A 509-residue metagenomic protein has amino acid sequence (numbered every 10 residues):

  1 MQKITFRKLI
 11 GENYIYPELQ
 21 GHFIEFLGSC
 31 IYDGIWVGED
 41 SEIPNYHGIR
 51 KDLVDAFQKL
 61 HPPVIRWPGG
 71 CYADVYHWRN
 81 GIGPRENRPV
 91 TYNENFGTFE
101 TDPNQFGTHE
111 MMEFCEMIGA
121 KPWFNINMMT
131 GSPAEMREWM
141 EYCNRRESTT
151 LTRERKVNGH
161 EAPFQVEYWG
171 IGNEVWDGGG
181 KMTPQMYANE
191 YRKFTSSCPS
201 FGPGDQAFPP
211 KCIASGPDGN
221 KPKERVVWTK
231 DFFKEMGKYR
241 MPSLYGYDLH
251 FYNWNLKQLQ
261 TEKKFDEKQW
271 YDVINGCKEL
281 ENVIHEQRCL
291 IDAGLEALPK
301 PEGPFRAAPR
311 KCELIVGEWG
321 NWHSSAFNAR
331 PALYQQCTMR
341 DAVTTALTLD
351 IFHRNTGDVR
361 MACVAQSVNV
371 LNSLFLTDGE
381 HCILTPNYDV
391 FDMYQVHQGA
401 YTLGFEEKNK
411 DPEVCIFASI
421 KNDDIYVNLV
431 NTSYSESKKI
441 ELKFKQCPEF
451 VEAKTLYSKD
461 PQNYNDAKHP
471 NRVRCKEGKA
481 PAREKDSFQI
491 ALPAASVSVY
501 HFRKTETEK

Functional and structural regions predicted by a protein language model:
M1-G246, L280-E281, H285-H323, N328-K509: Non-catalytic accessory regions flanking glycosidase/transglycosidase catalytic cores in CAZymes
K238, T261, C277: Catalytic cores of phosphodiester-bond-cleaving enzymes
L249: Histidine-centered catalytic micro-motifs
Y252-Y271: Active-site His/acidic residue clusters
W254, C277, E281: Active-site-proximal helices and loops of the catalytic beta/alpha 8
W270-K278: Active-site pocket-shaping loop/turn-to-helix segments
